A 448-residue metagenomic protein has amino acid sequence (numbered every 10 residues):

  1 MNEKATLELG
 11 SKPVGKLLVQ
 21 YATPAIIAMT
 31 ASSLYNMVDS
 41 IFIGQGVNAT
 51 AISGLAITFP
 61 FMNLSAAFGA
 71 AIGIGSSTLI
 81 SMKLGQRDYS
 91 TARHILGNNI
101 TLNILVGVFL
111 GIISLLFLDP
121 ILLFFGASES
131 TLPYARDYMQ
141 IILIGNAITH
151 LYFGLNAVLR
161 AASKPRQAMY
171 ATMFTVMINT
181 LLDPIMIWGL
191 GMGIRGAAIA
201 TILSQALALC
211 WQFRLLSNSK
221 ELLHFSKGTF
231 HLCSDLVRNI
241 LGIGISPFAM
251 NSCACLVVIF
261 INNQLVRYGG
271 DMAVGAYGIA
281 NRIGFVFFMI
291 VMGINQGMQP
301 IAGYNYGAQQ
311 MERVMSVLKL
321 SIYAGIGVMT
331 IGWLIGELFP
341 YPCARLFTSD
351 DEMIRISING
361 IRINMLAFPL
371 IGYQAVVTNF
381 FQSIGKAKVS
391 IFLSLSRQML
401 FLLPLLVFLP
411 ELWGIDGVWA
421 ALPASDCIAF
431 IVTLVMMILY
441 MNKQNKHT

Functional and structural regions predicted by a protein language model:
M1-A22, I80-A147, G189-G244, A302-A367 (+1 more regions): Short alpha-helical transmembrane segments in multi-pass integral membrane proteins
L9-G46, P60-G75, L79, I104-G111 (+5 more regions): N-terminal transmembrane alpha-helices
Q20-D39, I141, T175, S204-A208 (+4 more regions): Transmembrane helical elements of multi-pass membrane transporters/channels
L34-S53, L122-E129, I185-M192, S252-R282 (+4 more regions): Helix-terminus/linker motif at the lipid-water interface of multi-pass membrane proteins
S40, A49-I52, Y89, L118 (+6 more regions): Membrane-helix interface/capping residues of multi-pass secondary transporters
I52-I112, T149-A168, A276-L334, L338-P340 (+1 more regions): Small-residue-rich hydrophobic transmembrane alpha-helices
L64-A67, N179-P184, L209-F213, F285-V286 (+3 more regions): Hydrophobic transmembrane alpha-helices of multi-pass small-molecule transporters
G73, I142-R160, A171-V176, A197-C210 (+4 more regions): Short runs within selected transmembrane alpha-helices of multi-pass transporters and secretion channels
